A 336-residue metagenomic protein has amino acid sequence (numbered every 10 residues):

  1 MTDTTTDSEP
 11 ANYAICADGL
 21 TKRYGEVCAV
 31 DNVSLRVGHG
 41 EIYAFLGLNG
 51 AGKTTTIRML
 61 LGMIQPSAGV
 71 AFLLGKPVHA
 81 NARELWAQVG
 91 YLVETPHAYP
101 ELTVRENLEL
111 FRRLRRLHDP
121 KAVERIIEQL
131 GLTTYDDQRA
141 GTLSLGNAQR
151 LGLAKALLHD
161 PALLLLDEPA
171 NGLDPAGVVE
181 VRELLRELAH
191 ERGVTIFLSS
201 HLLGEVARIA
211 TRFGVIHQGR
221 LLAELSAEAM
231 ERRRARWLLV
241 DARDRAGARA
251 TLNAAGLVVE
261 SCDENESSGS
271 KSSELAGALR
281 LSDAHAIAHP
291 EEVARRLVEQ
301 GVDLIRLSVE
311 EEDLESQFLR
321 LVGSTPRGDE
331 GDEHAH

Functional and structural regions predicted by a protein language model:
M1-T21, S324-H336: ABC-family P-loop ATPase nucleotide-binding domain
N12-A17, K22-L198, L203-H217, L221-A223: ABC transporter nucleotide-binding domains
D18, D241, S308-E310: Solvent-exposed beta-strand sheet faces enriched in polar/charged residues
T103, S226, D244, E310-D313: Short loop/turn segments at beta->alpha junctions
R182-A284: ABC transporter nucleotide-binding domain
H285-H336: C-terminal coupling/interaction segments
